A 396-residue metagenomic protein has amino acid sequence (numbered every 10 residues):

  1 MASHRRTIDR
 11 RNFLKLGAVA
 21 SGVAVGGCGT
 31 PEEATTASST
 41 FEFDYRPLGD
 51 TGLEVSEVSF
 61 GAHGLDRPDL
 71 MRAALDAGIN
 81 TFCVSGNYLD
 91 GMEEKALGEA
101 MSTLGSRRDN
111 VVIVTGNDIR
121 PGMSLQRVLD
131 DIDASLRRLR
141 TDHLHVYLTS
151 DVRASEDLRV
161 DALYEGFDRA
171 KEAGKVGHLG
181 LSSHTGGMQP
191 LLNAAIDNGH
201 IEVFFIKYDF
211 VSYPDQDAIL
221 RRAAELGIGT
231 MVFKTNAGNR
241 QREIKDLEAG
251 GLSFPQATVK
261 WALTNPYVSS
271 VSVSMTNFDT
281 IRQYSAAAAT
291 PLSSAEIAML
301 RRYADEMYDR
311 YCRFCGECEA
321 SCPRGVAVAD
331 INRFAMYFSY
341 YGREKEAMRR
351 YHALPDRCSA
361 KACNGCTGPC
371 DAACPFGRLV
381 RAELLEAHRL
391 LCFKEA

Functional and structural regions predicted by a protein language model:
A2-S21: N-terminal secretory signal peptides and thylakoid transit peptides that target proteins across membranes
G27-V58, D76: C-terminal segment of N-terminal export signals and the immediately downstream linker at the start of the mature
L48, F60, F82, L97 (+8 more regions): Conserved, mostly hydrophobic/aromatic
L48, H200, A218, R222-A396: Structured C-terminal cap/extension of enzyme domains
S56-F60, F82-V84, I113-T115, Y147 (+4 more regions): Hydrophobic faces of well-ordered beta-strands that scaffold small-molecule active sites in alpha/beta enzyme cores
D69, R120-F233, N239, A249-G250 (+1 more regions): Glycine/proline-rich, positively charged, aromatic-decorated active-site loop/lid region on the catalytic face
C83-S102, V152-S155: Glycine-rich, proline-tolerant flexible connector loops at the mouths of alpha/beta enzymes
G98-V114, R169, A173: Alpha-helix-loop-beta-strand connector modules within alpha/beta enzyme cores
